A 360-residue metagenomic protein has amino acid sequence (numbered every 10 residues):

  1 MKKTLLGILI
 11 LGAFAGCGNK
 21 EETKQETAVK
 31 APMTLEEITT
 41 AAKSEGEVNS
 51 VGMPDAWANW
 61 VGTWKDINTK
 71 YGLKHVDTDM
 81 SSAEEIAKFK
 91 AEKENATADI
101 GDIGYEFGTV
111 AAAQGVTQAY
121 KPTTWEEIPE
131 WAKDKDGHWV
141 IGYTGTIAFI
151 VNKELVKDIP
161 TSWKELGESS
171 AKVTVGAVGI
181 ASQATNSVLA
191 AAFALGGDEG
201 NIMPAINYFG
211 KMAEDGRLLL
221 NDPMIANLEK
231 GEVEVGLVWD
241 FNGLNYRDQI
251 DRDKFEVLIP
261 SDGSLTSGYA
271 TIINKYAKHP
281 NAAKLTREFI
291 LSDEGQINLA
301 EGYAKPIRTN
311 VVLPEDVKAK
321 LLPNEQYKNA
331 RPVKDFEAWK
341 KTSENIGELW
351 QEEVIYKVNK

Functional and structural regions predicted by a protein language model:
K2-I8: Sec-dependent signal peptide recognition, specifically the positively charged N-region followed immediately by
A13-G16: C-terminal motif of bacterial Sec signal peptides marking the signal peptidase cleavage site
P32-K74, Y246: Short, polar/charged alpha-helical segment
N49-W64, V76-K90, E94-E232: Extracytoplasmic ligand-binding site segments that recognize negatively charged/polar headgroups
E106-A112, V235-K254: A ligand-binding cleft/hinge motif common to bilobed small-molecule-binding domains
E127-W131, T144-A148, I206-K211, R217 (+2 more regions): Periplasmic-binding protein-like
A226, K328-K360: Conserved C-terminal helix/tail region of periplasmic/extracytoplasmic solute-binding proteins
S264-L265, Y269, N274-K334: Mature extracytoplasmic/periplasmic domains
